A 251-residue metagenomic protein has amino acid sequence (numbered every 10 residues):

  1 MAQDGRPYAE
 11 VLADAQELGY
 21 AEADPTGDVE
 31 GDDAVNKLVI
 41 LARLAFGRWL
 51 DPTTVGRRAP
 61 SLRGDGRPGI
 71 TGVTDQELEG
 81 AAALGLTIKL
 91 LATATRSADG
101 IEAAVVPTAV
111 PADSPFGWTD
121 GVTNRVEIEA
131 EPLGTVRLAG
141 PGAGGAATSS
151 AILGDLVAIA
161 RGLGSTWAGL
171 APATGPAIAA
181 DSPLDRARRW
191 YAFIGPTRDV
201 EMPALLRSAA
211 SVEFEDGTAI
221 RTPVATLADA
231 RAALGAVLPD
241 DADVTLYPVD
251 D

Functional and structural regions predicted by a protein language model:
M1-Q3, A9-W118, T123: Substrate-binding/catalytic subdomain of NAD(P)-dependent oxidoreductase enzymes
A2, D14, G19-A23, D28 (+2 more regions): Catalytic, metal-anchored helix/loop core of enzyme active sites in primary metabolism
L12, P68-E79, T135-A143, A147 (+1 more regions): Short secondary-structure transition/capping segments
G27-E30, V55, S61, G144 (+2 more regions): Conserved N-terminal alpha-helical segment that immediately precedes and caps sugar-phosphate-binding
N36-R43, T148-L156, D216-V224: A short, terminal or domain-edge coil/loop segment
L156-D251: A conserved regulatory-domain signal marking ACT and ACT-like small-molecule sensing domains and adjacent regulatory
